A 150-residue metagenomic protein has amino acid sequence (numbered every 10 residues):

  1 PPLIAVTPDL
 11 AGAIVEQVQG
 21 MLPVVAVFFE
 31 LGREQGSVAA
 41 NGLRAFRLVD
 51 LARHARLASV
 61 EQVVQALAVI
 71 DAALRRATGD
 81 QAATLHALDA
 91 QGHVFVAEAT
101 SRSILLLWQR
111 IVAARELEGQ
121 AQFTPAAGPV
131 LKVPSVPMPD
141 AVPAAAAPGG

Functional and structural regions predicted by a protein language model:
P2-F28: Short alpha-helical segments that sit at the start of domains
L22-R44: Short helix->loop/beta-hairpin flanking segments within DNA-binding domains
V25-F28, V69, T100: Extended low-polarity, hydrophobic cluster-rich segments
D50-V60: Short helix-coil junctions and helix-kink-helix linkers
A58-A77: Short amphipathic alpha-helical interaction segments
A77-L88: Short Lys/Arg-enriched helix C-cap and helix-to-coil transition segments that create basic nucleic-acid-contact patches
H86-G149: Phospho-regulated, low-complexity intrinsically disordered regions of nuclear gene-regulatory and chromatin-associated
